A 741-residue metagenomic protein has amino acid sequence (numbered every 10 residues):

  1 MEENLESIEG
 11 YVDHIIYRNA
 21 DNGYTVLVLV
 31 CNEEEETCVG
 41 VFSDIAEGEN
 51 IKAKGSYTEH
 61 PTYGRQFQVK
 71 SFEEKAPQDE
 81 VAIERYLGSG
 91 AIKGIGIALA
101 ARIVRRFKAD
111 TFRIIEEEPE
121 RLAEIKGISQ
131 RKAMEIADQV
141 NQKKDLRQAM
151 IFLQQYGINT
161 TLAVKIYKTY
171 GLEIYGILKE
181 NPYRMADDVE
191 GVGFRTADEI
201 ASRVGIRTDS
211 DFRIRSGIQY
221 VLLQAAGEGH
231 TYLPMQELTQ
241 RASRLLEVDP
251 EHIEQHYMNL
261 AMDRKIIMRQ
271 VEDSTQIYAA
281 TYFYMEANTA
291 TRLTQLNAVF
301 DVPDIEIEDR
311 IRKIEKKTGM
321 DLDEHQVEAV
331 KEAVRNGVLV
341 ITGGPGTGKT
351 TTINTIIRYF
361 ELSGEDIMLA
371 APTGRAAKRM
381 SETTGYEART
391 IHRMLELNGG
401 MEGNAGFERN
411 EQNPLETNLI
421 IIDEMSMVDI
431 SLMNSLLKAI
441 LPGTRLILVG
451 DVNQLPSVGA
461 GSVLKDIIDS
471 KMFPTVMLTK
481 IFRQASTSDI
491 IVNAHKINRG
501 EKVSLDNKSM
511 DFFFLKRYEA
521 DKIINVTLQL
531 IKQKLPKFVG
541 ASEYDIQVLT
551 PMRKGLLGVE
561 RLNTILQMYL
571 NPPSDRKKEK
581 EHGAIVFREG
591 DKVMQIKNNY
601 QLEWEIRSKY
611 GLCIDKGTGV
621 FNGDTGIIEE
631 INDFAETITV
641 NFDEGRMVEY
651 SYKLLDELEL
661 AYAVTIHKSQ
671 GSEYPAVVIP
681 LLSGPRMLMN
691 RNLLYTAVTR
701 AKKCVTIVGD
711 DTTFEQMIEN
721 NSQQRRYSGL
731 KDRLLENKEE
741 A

Functional and structural regions predicted by a protein language model:
M1-E306, E315, A741: Accessory, non-ATPase domains that flank or precede helicase/AAA+ motor cores in DNA-metabolism machines
G48-N50, G590, G623: Loop/turn positions that initiate beta-strands
A91, E124, G343, A371 (+1 more regions): The Walker A (P-loop) glycine that initiates the GxxxxGKT/S ATP-binding motif of P-loop NTPases
G319-R335: N-terminal pre-P-loop "Q-motif" helix
L339-S381, V449, F512-E519, K534-G555: Conserved RecA-like ASCE P-loop NTPase motor core of nucleic-acid helicases/translocases
T355, Y359, S363-E365, G374-T383 (+7 more regions): Conserved helicase motor core of SF1/SF2 NTP-dependent helicases
V452-T618: Conserved helicase motor core of P-loop NTPases
D615-T618, N622-A741: C-terminal accessory regions
